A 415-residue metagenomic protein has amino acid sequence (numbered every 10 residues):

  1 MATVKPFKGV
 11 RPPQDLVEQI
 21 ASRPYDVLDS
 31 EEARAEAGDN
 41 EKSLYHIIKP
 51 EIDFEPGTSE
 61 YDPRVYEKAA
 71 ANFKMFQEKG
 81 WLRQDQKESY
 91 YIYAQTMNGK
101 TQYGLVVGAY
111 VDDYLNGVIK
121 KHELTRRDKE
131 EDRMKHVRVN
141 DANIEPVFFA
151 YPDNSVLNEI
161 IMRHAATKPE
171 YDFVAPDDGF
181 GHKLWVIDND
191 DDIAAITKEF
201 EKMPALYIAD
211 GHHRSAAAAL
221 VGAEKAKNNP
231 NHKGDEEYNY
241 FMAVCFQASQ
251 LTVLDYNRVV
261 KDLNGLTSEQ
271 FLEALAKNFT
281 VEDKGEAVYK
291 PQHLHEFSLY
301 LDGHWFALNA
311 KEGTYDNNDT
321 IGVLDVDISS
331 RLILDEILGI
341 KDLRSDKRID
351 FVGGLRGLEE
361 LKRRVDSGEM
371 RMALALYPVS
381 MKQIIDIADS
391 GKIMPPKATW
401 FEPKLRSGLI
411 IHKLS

Functional and structural regions predicted by a protein language model:
M1-S415: Surface-exposed, charge/polar-rich loops and edge strands
